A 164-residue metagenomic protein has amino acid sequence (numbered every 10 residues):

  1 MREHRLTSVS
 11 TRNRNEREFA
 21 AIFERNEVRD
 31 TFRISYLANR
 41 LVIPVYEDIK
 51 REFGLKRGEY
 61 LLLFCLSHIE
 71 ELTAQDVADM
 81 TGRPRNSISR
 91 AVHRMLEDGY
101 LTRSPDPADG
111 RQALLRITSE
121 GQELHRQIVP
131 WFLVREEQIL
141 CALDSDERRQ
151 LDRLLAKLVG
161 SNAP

Functional and structural regions predicted by a protein language model:
M1-F53: N-terminal leader segment of winged-helix/HTH proteins
V9-R17, H93-R153: Charged, amphipathic alpha-helical coiled-coil/dimerization segments
R25, V42-S87: N-terminal helix-turn-helix DNA-binding core of bacterial DNA-binding proteins
R33, P44, L61-F64, E123 (+1 more regions): Pre-recognition alpha-helix immediately N-terminal to the DNA-recognition helix within helix-turn-helix or winged-helix
N39, F64-H68, V129, A156: Short, locally clustered residues in the helix-turn-helix/winged-helix DNA-binding domain
F64, R90, R153: DNA-binding alpha-helical recognition surfaces that contact promoter or target DNA
A74, G160-P164: Alpha-helical transmembrane segments and membrane-interface helix-loop junctions in multi-pass membrane proteins
